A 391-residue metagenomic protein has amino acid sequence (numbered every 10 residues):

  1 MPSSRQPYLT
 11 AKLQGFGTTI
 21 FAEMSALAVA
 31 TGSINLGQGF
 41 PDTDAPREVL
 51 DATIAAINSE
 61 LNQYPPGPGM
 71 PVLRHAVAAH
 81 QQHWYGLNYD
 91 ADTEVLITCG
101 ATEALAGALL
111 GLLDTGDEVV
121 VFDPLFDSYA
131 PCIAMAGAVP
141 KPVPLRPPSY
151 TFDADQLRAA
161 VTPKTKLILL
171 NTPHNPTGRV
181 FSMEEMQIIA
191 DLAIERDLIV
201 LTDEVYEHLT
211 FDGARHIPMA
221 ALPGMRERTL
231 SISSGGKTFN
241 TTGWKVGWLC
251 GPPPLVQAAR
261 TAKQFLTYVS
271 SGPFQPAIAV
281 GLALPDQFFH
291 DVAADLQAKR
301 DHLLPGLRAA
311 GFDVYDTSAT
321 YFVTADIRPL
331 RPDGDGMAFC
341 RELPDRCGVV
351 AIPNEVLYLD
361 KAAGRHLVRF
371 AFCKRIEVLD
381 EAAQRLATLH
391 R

Functional and structural regions predicted by a protein language model:
P2-R5, T10-G100, G107, A283-L284: N-terminal small-domain helix-loop-helix segment of the aminotransferase-like
T31, A136, E195-R196, A310 (+1 more regions): Helix C-cap/helix->beta junction micro-motif
A79, A159, E342-A351, L357-R391: PLP-dependent enzyme catalytic core of the Aspartate aminotransferase-like
G111-I133: Conserved PLP-anchoring active-site segment centered on the Schiff-base-forming lysine
M135-K141: A short helix-loop-beta submotif of the ANL/AMP-binding
K141, L145-D212: Active-site phosphate-binding strand-loop segment of PLP-dependent enzymes
L222, R226-Q297, D301-A310, L389-H390: Conserved core segment of the aminotransferase class I/II
L296-Q297, A310-R346: Conserved PLP-binding catalytic core of the aspartate aminotransferase-like
